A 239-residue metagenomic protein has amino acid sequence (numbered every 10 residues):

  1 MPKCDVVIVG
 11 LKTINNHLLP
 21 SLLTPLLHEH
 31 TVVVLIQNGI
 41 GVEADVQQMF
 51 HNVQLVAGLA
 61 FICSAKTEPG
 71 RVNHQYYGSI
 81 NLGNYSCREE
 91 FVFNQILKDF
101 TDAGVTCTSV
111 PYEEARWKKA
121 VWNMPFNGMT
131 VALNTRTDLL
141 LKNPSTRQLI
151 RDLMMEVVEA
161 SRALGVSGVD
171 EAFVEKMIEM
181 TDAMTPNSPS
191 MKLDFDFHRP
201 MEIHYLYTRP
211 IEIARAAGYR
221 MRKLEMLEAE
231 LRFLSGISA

Functional and structural regions predicted by a protein language model:
M1, N73-Q75, M184: Short, flexible turn/loop "capping" segments at secondary-structure junctions
M1-R71: Rossmann-like NAD(P)(H) cofactor-binding subdomain of soluble oxidoreductases
N15, V42, R88-V92, N187 (+1 more regions): Short phosphate-engaging motifs
P25-L26, Q48-Q54, P69-P125, M129-V169: Internal alpha-helical scaffold of NAD(P)-dependent oxidoreductase catalytic cores
I40, L59-S64, S86, E113-R116 (+2 more regions): Glycine-rich beta-alpha junction loops
T101, R151-A239: NAD(P)-dependent Rossmann-like dehydrogenase/reductase catalytic/cofactor-binding core
